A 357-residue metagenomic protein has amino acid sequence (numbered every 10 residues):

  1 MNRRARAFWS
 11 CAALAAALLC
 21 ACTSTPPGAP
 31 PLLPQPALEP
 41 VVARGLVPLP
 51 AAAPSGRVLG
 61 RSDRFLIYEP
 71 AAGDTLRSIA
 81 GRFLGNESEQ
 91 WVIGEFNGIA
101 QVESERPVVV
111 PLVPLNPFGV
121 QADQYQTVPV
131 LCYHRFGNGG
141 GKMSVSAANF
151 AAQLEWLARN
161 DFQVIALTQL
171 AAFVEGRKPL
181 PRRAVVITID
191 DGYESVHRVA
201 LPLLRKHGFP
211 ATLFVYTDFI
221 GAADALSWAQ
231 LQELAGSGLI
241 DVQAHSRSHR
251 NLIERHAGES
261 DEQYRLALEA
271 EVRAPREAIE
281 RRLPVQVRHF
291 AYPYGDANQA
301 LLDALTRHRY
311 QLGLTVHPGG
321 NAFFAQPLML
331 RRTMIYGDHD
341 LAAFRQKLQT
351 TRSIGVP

Functional and structural regions predicted by a protein language model:
N2-A12: Bacterial N-terminal signal peptides that target proteins for export
L18-A21: C-terminal motif of bacterial Sec signal peptides marking the signal peptidase cleavage site
T23-P26: Bacterial signal peptide processing site
P30-S62, S78, R82-D123: Extracellular LysM carbohydrate-binding repeats and other cell-envelope/extracellular binding modules
V41-R44, P48-P50, S55, V113-A184 (+2 more regions): N-terminal pre-catalytic segment of deacetylase/amide-hydrolase enzymes
P70-D74, F83-S88, S144-A151, E194-S195 (+4 more regions): Soluble non-cytosolic domains of exported or imported proteins
Q126-G139, N160-Q163, F173, R177-V185 (+2 more regions): Metal-dependent polysaccharide deacetylase catalytic core of the NodB/CE4 family, i.e., the active-site-bearing domain
D296-L312: Short, electropositive alpha-helical surface patch
